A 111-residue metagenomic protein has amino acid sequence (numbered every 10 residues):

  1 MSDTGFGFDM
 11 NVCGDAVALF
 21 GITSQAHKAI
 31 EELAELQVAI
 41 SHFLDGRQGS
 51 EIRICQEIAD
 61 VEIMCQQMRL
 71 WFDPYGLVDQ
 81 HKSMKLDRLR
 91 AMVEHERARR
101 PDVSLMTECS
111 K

Functional and structural regions predicted by a protein language model:
M1-K111: Flexible "arm" and connector segments at domain edges
